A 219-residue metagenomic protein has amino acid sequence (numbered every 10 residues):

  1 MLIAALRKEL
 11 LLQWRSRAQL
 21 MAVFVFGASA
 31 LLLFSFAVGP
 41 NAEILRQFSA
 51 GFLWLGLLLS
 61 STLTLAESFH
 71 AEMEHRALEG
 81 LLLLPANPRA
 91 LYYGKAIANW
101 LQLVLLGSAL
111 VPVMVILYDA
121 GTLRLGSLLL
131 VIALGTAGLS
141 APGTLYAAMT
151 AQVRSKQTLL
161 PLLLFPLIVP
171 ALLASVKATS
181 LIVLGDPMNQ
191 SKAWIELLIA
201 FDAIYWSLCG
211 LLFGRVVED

Functional and structural regions predicted by a protein language model:
M1-V23: Aromatic- and glycine-rich beta-strand/loop motifs that create alpha-glucan
Q13, T62-L82, A96: Transmembrane helix boundary and interhelical loop/hinge segments in multi-pass membrane proteins
R17-G39, W54-L57, L163, L167-A174 (+1 more regions): Hydrophobic alpha-helical transmembrane segments of multi-pass membrane transport/permease proteins
S35, M188-D219: Alpha-helical transmembrane segments of multi-pass membrane transporters/translocases
A37-F48, P112-A133, T179-I195: Membrane-interfacial helix-loop-helix connectors in multipass membrane proteins
S49-L65: Long, hydrophobic alpha-helical segments
P88-V115: Selective transmembrane-helix segments that form parts of the transport pathway or gating/packing helices in multipass
G126, L130-F165, V217-D219: A structural motif at transmembrane helix-loop-helix junctions in multipass membrane proteins
